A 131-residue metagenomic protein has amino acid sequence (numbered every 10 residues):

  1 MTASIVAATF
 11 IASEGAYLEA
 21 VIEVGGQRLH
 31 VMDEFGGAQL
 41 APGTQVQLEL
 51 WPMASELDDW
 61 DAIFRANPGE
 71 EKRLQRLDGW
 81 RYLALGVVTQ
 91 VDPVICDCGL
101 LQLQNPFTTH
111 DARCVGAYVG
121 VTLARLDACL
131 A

Functional and structural regions predicted by a protein language model:
M1-E14, R65-P93, Y118-V121: Structural detector for short beta-strands of small beta-barrel domains
S13, G25-Q27, W51-S55, V87 (+2 more regions): Generic structural motif
Y17-F64: Acidic (E/D-rich), amphipathic helical modules within compact regulatory domains
V21, P93-I95: Residue-level detector of beta-strand face positions
V24-L40, D97-A128: Beta-strand/loop nucleic-acid-binding surfaces
G43-Q45, M53-A54, G69-L74, H110 (+1 more regions): Short, surface-exposed linear patches
W51-W80, A124-A131: OB-fold/S1-family single-stranded nucleic acid-binding modules
